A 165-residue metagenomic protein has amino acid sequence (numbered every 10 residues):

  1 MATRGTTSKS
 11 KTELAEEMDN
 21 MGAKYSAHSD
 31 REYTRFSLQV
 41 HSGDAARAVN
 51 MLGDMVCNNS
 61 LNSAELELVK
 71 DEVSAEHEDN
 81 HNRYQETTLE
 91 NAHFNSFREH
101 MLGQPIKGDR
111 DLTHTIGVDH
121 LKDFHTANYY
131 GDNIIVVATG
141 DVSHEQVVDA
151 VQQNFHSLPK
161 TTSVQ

Functional and structural regions predicted by a protein language model:
M1-T6: Active-site SXXK
E13-V164: Charge-rich, well-structured scaffold segments of protease-associated domains
